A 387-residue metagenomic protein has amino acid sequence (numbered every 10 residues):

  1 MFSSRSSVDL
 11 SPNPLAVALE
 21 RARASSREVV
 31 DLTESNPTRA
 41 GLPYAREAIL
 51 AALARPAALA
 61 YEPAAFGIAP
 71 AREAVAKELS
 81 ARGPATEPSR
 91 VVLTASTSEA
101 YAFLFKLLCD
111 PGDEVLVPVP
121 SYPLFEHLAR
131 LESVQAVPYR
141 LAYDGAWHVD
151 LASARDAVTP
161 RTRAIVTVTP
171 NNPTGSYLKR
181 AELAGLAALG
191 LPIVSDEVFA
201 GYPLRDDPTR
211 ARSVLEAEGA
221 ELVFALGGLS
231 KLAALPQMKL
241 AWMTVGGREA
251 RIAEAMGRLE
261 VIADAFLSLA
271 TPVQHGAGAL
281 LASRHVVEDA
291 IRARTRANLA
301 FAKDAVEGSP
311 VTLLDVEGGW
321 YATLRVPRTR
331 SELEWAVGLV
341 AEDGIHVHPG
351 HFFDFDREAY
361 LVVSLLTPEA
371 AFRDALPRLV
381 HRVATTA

Functional and structural regions predicted by a protein language model:
R5-S96, F103, S268, L280-S283 (+1 more regions): N-terminal small-domain helix-loop-helix segment of the aminotransferase-like
A81, A85, D156, T329 (+2 more regions): PLP-dependent enzyme catalytic core of the Aspartate aminotransferase-like
L107-A129, A142: Conserved PLP-anchoring active-site segment centered on the Schiff-base-forming lysine
L131-V137: A short helix-loop-beta submotif of the ANL/AMP-binding
V137, L141-R212: Active-site phosphate-binding strand-loop segment of PLP-dependent enzymes
E216-R296, K303, V383: Conserved core segment of the aminotransferase class I/II
Q274, G278, A293-K303, L313-V326 (+1 more regions): Conserved glycine-rich beta-strand-loop-beta hairpin in the small C-terminal domain of fold type I
